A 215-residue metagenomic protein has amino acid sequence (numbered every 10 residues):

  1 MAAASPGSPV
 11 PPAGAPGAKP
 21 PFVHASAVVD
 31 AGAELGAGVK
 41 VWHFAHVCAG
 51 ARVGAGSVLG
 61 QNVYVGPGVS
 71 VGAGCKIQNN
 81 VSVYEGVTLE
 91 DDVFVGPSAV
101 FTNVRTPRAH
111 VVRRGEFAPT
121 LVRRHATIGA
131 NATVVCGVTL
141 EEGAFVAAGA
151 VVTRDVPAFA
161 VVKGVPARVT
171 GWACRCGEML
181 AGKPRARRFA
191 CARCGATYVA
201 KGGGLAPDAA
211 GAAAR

Functional and structural regions predicted by a protein language model:
A3-P20, D208-A214: Intrinsically disordered, low-complexity terminal tails and inter-domain linkers enriched for S/T/G/P/D/E
G17-K163, R168-V169: Structural signal for interior beta-strand "rungs" in well-ordered beta-sheet cores of soluble enzyme domains
A158-V165, A173-K183: Short, intrinsically disordered, charge-biased short linear motifs at domain edges
V169-W172, F189: Cys/His-enriched microdomains
C174, C191-C194: Short cysteine-rich clusters marking metal-coordination/redox-active sites
G182-K183, V199-K201: Short, non-ligating residues that shape and space the ligands of small metal-coordination modules and catalytic
R185-C191, G203-A210: Short cysteine/histidine-rich zinc-coordinating motifs and their immediately flanking basic loops
R188, A196-Y198: Extracellular disulfide-bonded cysteine-rich modules/repeats
